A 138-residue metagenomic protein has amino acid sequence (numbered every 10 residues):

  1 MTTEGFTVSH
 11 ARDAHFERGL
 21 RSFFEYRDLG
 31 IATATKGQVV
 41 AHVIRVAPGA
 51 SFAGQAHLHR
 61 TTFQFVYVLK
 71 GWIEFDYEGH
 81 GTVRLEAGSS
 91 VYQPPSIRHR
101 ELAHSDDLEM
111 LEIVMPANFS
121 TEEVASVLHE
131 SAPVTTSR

Functional and structural regions predicted by a protein language model:
T3-A11, E17, R100-R138: Double-stranded beta-helix
H15-H57, T62: A short glycine-rich, His/Asp/Glu-containing loop-to-beta-strand
I31, V46, A87, P95 (+1 more regions): Active-site donor-binding loop signature of nucleotide-sugar glycosyltransferases
A34, I73, H99, N118: Surface-exposed, flexible loop/turn segments at secondary-structure boundaries
V43-V46, L58-F75, I113-P116: Short, conserved beta-strand element in jelly-roll/cupin
S51-F52, G71-D76, S90-V91: Short beta-strand segments in beta-sandwich/barrel cores
E78-H80, A103-H104: Conserved catalytic-core motifs of eukaryotic protein kinase domains, centered on the activation segment
G79-S96: Short acidic-glycine-tyrosine-enriched beta hairpin
